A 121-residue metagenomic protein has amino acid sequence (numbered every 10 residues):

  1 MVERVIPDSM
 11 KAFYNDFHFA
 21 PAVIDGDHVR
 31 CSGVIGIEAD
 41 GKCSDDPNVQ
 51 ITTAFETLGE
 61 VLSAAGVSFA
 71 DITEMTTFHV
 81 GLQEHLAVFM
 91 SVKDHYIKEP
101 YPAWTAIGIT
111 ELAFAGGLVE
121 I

Functional and structural regions predicted by a protein language model:
M1-T73, H79-E120: N-terminal presequence-like segments and the immediate start of the first folded domain
